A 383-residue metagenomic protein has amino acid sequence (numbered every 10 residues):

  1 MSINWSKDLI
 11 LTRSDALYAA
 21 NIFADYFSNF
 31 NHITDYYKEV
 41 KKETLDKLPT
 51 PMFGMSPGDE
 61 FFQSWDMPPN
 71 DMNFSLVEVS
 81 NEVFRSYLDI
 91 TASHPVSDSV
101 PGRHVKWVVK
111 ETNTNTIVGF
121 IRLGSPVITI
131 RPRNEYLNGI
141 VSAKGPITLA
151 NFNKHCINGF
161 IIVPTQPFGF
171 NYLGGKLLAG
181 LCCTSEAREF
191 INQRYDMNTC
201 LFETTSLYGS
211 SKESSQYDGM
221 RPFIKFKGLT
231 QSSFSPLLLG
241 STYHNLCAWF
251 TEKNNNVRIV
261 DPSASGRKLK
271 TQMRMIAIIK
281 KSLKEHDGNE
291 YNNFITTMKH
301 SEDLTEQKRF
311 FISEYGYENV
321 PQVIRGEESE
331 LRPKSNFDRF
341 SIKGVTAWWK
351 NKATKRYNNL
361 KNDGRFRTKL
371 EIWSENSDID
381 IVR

Functional and structural regions predicted by a protein language model:
M1-K42, A248-R383: Long, compositionally biased intrinsically disordered regions
S2, S6, S14, S28 (+22 more regions): Generic serine detector
L9-T114: Low-complexity, highly charged intrinsically disordered N-terminal segments that act as targeting/localization
P49-S80, L123, G159, A277 (+2 more regions): Generic preference for hydrophobic/aromatic residues in regular secondary structure cores
S56, E60, E82, H244 (+3 more regions): Alpha-helical structural elements
V77-L88, S93, R103-K106, E111-N256 (+1 more regions): Acyl-donor binding region in acyl/amide transferases
